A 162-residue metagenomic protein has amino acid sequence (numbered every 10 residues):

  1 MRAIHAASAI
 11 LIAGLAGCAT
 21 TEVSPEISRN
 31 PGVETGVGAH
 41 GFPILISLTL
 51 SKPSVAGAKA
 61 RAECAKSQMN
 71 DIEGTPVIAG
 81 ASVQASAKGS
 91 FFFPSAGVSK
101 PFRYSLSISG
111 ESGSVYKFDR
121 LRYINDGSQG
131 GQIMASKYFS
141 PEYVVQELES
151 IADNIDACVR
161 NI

Functional and structural regions predicted by a protein language model:
M1-S8: Bacterial N-terminal signal peptides that target proteins for export
G14-G17: C-terminal motif of bacterial Sec signal peptides marking the signal peptidase cleavage site
A19-I162: Ser/Thr-rich, low-complexity intrinsically disordered terminal regions
